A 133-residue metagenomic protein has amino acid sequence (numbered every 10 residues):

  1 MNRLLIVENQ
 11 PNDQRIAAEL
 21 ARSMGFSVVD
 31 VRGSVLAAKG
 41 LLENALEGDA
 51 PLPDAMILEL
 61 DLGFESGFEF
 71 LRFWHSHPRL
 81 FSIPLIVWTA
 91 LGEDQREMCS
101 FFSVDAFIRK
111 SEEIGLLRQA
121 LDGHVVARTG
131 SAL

Functional and structural regions predicted by a protein language model:
P11-L36: Two-component/phosphorelay signaling modules centered on CheY-like receiver
V31-A55: Acidic, metal-coordinating helix/loop segments flanking the phosphotransfer/catalytic sites of two-component signaling
V35, D49, I57-W74, G92: Conserved phosphotransfer microenvironments
P51-D54, R79-P84: His-Asp phosphorelay/catalytic-motif detector in bacterial-type signaling
E69, A90-I108, L116: Alpha4 helix (beta4-alpha4-beta5 surface) of REC/receiver domains from two-component response regulators
I86-W88: Hydrophobic/aromatic residues positioned on beta-strands within the core alpha/beta folds
E112-D122: C-terminal output helix
D122-L133: The C-terminal output helix
